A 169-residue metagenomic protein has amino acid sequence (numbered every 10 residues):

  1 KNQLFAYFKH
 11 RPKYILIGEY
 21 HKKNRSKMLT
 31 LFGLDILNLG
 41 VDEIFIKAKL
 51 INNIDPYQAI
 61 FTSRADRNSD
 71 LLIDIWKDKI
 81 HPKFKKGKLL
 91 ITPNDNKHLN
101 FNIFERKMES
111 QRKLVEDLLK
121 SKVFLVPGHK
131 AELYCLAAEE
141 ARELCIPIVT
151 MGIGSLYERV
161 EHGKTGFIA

Functional and structural regions predicted by a protein language model:
N2-D35, V41-I44: A short, active-site helix/loop in glycosyltransferases that binds the activated sugar's phosphate group
E43, I51-M108: Conserved catalytic-core segment of nucleotide-activated headgroup transferases in glycan assembly
V115, A138-E143, Y157-E158: Short alpha-helical segment that forms part of, or immediately flanks, the ligand-binding pocket in carbohydrate-active
L119-L133, I146: Acidic donor-binding loop of glycosyltransferase active sites
H129, I146, T150-Y157: Short glycine-rich donor-binding/catalytic loop of glycosyltransferases that coordinates the nucleotide-sugar
E132-C135, R142, G152: Short glycine/acidic-rich beta->alpha loop that forms part of the nucleotide-sugar donor binding site in diverse
I153-G163, F167-A169: Short acidic/histidine- and often glycine-rich active-site loop of Leloir-type glycosyltransferases that engages
